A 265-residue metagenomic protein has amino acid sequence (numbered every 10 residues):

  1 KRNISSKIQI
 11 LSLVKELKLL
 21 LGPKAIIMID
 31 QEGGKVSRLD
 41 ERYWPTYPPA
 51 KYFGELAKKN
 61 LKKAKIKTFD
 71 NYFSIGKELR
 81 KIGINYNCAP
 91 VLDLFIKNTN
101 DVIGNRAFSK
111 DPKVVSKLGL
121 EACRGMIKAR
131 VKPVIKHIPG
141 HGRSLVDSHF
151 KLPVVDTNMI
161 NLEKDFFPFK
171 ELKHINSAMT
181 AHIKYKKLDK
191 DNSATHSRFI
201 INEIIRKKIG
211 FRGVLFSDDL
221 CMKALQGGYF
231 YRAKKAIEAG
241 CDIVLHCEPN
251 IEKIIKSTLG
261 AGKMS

Functional and structural regions predicted by a protein language model:
K1-R2, N85-V91, D242-V244: Divalent metal-dependent hydrolysis catalytic cores, especially in the metallo-beta-lactamase
K1-S37, D93-R106: Short, well-ordered alpha-helical
N3, P45-I66, T99-L118, D147-E163 (+1 more regions): Glycine-rich tight-turn/loop motif centered on a GG-T
S5-K18, L120-E121, M126-I127, V131-M264: Second-shell residues forming the walls of enzyme active-site clefts
L20-P45, N71-F95, V115, G119 (+1 more regions): Glycine-rich, aromatic-flanked loop segments that form ligand/cofactor-binding clefts across common enzyme folds
E32-G33, F53, I103, F108 (+2 more regions): Short glycine-rich loop/turn motifs that provide flexible caps or phosphate-binding loops at active sites
K35, L39, Y43-P49, C88 (+8 more regions): Glycine-rich, flexible loop/turn motifs
L56-I84, D165, K234, E238: Alpha-helical scaffold segments that flank or form the walls of functional sites
